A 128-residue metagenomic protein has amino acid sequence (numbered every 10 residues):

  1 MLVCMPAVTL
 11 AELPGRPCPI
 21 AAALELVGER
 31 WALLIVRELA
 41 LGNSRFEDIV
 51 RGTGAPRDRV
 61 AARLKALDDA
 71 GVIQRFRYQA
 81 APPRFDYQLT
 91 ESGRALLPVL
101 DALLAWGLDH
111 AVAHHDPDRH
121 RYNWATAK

Functional and structural regions predicted by a protein language model:
M1-V27: N-terminal leader segment of winged-helix/HTH proteins
P6-P14, A32-V36, F46, R75 (+1 more regions): Short histidine
C18-R59: N-terminal helix-turn-helix DNA-binding core of bacterial DNA-binding proteins
L24, L33-L34, L39, L64-L67 (+3 more regions): Generic leucine side-chain signal with a strong bias for well-ordered alpha-helical environments
G28, Q79-L103: Basic, amphipathic "hinge/linker" alpha-helix immediately C-terminal to the N-terminal HTH DNA-binding motif
E38, V72-Q74, A102: Solvent-exposed, amphipathic alpha-helical segments
F46-Y78, P82: Canonical helix-turn-helix DNA-binding module
R94-K128: Amphipathic alpha-helical dimerization/coiled-coil segments that flank or bridge DNA-binding/regulatory modules
